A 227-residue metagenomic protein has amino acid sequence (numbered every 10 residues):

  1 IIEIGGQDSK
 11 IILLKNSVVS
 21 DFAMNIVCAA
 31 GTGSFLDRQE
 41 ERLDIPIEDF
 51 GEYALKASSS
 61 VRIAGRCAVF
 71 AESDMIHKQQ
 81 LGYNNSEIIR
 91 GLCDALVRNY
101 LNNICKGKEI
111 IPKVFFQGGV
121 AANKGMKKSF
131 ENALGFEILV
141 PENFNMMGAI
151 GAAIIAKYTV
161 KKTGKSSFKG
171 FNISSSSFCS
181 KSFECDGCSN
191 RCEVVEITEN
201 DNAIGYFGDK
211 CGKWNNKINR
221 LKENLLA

Functional and structural regions predicted by a protein language model:
I1-G6, A23-G31, G91-C93, F115-V120 (+1 more regions): Active-site nucleophile and cofactor-binding loops and adjacent substrate-binding regions of central metabolic enzymes
G5-K15, R66-S73, V120-G135: Acidic-glycine-rich active-site phosphate/pyrophosphate-binding loop
K10, Y158-L226: Acidic, glycine/GT-rich loop-and beta-edge segments that sit at the periphery of enzyme/chaperone cores
N16-S59, Y158, E199-A203, F207-L225: Glycine-rich phosphate-binding loop plus the immediately following alpha-helix
G33-D37, E142-F168: Glycine-rich phosphate-binding/hydrolytic loop that grips phosphoryl groups
S73-N102: Adenine-nucleotide phosphate-binding core of ATP-dependent small-molecule kinases
A95, K106-A133, F144-N145: Glycine-rich phosphate-binding loops at beta-strand->alpha-helix junctions
